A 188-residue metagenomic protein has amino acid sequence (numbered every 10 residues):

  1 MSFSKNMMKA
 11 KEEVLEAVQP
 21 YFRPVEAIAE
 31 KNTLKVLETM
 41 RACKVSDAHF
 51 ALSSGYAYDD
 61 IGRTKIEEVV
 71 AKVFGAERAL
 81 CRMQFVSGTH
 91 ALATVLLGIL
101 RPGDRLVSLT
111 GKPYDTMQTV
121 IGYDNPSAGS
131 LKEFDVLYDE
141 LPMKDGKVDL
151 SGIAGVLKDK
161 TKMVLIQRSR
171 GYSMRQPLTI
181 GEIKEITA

Functional and structural regions predicted by a protein language model:
M1-M7: Intrinsically disordered, low-structural-confidence terminal and linker regions
K11-A76: Glycine-rich phosphate-binding segment of PLP-dependent enzymes
S54-G62, M83-S87, P142-D145, R175-L178: Catalytic cores of large soluble enzymes that bind and process phosphate-bearing ligands
K72-V73, Q84, V95-P102, S130-K132 (+1 more regions): Short, charge-rich binding segments
A79-R105, P113-D124: Conserved beta-loop-alpha segment that forms the PLP phosphate-binding cup at the N-terminus of a helix
L80-M83, S108-L109, L165-I166, A188: General beta-strand structural signal in soluble alpha/beta enzymes
D115-Q118, Y123-I183: PLP-dependent aminotransferase-class I/II
